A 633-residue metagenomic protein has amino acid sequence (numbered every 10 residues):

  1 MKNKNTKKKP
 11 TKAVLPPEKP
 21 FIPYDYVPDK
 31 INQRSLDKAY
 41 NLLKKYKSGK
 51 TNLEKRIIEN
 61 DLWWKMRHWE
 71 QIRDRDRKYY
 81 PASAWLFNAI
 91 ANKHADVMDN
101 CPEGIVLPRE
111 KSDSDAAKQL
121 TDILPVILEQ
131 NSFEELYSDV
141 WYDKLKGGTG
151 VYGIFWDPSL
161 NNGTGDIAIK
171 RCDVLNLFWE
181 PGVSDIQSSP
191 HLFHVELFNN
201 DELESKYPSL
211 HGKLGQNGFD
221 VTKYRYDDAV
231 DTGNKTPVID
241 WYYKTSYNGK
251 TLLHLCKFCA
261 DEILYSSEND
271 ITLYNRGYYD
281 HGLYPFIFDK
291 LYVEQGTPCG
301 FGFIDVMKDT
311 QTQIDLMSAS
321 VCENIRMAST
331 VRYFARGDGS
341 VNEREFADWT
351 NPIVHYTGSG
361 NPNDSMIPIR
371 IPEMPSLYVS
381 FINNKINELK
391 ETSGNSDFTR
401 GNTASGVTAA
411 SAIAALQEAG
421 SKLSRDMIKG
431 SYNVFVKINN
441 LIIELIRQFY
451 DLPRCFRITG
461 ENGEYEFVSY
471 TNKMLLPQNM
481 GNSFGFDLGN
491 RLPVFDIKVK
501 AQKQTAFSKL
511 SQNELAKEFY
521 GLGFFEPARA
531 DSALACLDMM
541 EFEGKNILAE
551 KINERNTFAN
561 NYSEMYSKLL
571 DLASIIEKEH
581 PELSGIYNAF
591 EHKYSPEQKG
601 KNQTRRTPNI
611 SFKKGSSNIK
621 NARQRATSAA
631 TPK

Functional and structural regions predicted by a protein language model:
M1-N275, L377, F381-N384, M474 (+3 more regions): Extended, helix-rich architectural segments
A82, S112, A116, M374-K385 (+1 more regions): Secondary-structure capping and boundary motifs in well-ordered enzyme cores
M98-E103, F288-P298, N361-R370, S411-G420 (+2 more regions): Short acidic (Asp/Glu) and glycine-rich catalytic loops that position anionic groups and cofactors
I123-Q130, T310-V331, G337, W349-P352 (+7 more regions): Generic, well-ordered alpha-helical scaffold segments in large soluble proteins
T245-S246, L252-G406: Extended, charged amphipathic alpha-helical segments
S411-A530: Extended amphipathic alpha-helical segments with heptad-repeat/coiled-coil character used for oligomerization, fusion
L534-L572: Long, highly charged low-complexity segments enriched in Glu/Asp and Lys/Arg with interspersed Ser/Thr
L583-K593, E597-G600, T604-R605, S611: C-terminal amphipathic alpha-helical interaction region
